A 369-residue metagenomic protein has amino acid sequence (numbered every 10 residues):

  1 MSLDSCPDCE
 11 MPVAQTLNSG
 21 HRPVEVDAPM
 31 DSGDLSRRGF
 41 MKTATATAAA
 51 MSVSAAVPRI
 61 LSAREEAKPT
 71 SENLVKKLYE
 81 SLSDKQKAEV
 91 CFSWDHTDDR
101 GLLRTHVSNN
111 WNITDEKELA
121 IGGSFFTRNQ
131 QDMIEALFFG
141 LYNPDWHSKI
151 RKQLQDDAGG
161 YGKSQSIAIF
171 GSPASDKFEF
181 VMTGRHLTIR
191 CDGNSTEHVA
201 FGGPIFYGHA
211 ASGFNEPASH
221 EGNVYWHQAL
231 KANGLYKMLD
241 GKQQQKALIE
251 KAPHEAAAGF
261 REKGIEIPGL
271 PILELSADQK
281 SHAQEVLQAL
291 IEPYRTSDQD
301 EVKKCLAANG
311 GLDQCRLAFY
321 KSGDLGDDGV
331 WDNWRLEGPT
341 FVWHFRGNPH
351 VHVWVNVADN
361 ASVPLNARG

Functional and structural regions predicted by a protein language model:
M1-G39: N-terminal secretory signal peptides
C6, M11, R22, A28 (+5 more regions): Intrinsic-disorder/low-complexity coil detector
L17, A44-A48, H106: N-terminal compositionally biased, intrinsically disordered segments and leader/signal-like regions
G20, A44, A88-E89: Residue-level detector of intrinsically disordered/flexible regions characterized by low predicted structural confidence
R22, M41, E80-S83: Compositionally biased, intrinsically disordered low-complexity regions enriched in proline and serine
V24-A28, G39-L61: N-terminal export signals
R64-D84, A88-G369: A cross-kingdom marker for long, charged
